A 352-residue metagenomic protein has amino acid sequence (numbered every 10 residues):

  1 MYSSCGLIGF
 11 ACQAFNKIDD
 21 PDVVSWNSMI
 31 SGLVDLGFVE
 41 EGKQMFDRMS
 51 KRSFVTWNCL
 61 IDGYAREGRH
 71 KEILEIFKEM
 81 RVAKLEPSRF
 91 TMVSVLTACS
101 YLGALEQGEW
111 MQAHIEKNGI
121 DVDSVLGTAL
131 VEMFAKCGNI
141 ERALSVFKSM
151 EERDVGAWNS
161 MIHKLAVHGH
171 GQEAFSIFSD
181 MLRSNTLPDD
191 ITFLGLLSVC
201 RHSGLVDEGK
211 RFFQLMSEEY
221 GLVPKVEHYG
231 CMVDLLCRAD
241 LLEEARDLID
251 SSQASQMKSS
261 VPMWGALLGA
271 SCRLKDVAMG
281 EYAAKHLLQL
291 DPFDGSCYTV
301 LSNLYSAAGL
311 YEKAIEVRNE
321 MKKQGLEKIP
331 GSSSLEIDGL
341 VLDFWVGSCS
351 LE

Functional and structural regions predicted by a protein language model:
M1-E352: Terminal (and in a subset, N-terminal) low-complexity or junction segments at the ends of helical repeat RNA-binding
